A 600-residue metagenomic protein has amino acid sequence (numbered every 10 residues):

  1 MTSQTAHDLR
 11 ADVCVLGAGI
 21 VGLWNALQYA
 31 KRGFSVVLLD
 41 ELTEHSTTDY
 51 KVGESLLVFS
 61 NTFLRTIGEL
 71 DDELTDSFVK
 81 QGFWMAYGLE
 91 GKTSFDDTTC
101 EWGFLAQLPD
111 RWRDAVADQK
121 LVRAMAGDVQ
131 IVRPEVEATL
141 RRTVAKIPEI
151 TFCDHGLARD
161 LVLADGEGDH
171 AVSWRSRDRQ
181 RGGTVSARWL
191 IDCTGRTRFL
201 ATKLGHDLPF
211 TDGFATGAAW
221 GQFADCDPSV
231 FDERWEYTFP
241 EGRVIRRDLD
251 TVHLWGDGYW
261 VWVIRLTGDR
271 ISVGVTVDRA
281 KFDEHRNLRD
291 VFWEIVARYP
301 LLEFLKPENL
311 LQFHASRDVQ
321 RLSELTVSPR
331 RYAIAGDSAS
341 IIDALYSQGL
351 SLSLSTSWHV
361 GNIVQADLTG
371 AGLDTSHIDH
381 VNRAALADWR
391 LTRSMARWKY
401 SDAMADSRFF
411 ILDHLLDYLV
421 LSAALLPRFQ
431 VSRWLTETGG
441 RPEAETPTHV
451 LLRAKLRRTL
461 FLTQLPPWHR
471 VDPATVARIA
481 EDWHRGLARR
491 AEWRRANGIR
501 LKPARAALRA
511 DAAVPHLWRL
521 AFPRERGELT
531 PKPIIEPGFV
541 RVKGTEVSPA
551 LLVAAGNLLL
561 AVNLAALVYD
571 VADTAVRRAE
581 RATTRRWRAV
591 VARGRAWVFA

Functional and structural regions predicted by a protein language model:
A11-L38: N-terminal Rossmann-like FAD-binding beta1-loop-alpha1 element of flavoenzymes
V21, E44, T197: Conserved Rossmann-like nucleotide-cofactor binding loop
A30-V52: Glycine-rich FAD pyrophosphate-binding loop
S46-L108: N-terminal FAD cofactor-binding segment of flavoenzymes
L121-R142, F199, F282-R286: Short beta-strand to alpha-helix junction loop
T143-W293, A297-P300: Predominantly flavin-linked oxidoreductase catalytic cores and closely associated redox partners
D257-Y259, R265, T276-A396: FAD/FMN-dependent oxidoreductases across multiple families
I363-A600: C-terminal helical "tail/cap" subdomain of flavin- and related membrane-associated enzymes
